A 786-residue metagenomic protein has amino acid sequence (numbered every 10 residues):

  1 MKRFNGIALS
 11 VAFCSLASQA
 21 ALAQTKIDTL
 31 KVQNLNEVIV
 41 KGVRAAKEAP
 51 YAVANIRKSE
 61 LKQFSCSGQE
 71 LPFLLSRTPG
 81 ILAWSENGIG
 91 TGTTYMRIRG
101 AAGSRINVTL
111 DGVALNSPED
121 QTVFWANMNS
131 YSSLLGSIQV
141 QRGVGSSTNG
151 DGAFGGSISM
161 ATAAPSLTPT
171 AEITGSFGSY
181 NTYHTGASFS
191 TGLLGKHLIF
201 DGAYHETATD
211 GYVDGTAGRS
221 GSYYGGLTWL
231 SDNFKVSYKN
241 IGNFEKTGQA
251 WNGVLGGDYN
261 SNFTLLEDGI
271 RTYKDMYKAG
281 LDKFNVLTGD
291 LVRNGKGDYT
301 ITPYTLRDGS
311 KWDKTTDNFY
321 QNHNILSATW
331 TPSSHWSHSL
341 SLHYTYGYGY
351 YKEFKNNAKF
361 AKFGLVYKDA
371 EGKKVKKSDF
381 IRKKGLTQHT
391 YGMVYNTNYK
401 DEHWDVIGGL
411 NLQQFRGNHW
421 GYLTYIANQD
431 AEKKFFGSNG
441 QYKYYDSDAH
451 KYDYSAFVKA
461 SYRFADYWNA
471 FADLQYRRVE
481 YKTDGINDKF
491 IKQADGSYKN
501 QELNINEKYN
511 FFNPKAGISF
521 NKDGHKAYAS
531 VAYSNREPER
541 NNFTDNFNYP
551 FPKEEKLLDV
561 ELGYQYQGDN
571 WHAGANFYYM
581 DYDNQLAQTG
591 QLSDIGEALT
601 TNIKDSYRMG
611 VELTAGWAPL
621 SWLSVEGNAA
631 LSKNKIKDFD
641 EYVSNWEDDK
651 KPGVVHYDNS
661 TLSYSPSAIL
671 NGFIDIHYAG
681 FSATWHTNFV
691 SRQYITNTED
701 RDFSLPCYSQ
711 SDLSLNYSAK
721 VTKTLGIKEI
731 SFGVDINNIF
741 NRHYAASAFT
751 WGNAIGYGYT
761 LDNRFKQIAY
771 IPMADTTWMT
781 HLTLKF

Functional and structural regions predicted by a protein language model:
Q24-Q63, G103, H572: Short, acidic, small-residue-rich periplasmic hinge/interaction motif at the N-terminus of Gram-negative outer-membrane
P72-A114, G136: Extracytoplasmic beta-strand/coil segments of soluble accessory domains associated with Gram-negative outer-membrane
A114-R142, A161: Short acidic/polar hinge/loop motifs at secondary-structure boundaries that mediate gating or recognition
T170, F177-A208, V213-N252, G256-G289 (+1 more regions): Transmembrane beta-barrel wall of Gram-negative outer-membrane proteins
S337-H343, S519-N521, K526-S534, K553-M609 (+3 more regions): Membrane-embedded beta-barrel scaffold of Gram-negative outer-membrane proteins
I407-K522, E537-P538, N542-T544, E641: Signature of Gram-negative outer-membrane beta-barrel scaffolds
D466, Y579-D581, T601-T698, H781-K785: Gram-negative outer-membrane beta-barrel transporters
V625, K633-K635, R692-I695, Y717-F786: C-terminal beta-signal and adjacent terminal beta-strands/loops of Gram-negative outer-membrane beta-barrel proteins
